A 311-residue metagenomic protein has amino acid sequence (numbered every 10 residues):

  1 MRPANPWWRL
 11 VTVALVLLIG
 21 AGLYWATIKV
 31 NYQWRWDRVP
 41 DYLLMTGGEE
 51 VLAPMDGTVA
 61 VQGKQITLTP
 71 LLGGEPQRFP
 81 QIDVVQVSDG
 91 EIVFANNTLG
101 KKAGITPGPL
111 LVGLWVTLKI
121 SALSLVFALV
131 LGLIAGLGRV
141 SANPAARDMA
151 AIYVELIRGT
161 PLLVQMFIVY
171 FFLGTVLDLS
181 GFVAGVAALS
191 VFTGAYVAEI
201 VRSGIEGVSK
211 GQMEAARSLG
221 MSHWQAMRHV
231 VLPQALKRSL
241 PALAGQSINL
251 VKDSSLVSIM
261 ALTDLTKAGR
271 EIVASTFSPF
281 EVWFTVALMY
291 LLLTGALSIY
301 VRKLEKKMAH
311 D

Functional and structural regions predicted by a protein language model:
M1-D56, A60-Q65, T69-I82, Q86-D89 (+1 more regions): Transmembrane alpha-helices and adjacent helix-loop boundaries
